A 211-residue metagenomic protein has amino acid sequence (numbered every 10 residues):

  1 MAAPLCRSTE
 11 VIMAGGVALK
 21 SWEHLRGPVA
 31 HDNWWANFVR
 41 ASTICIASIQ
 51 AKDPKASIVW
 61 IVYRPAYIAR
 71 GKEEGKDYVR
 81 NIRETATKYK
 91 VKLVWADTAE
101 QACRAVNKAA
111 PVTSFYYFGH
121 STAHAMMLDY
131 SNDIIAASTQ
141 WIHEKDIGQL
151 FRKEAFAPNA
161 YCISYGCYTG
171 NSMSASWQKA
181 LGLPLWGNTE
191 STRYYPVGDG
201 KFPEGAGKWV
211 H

Functional and structural regions predicted by a protein language model:
M1-L5, F115, S164, V210-H211: Non-Sec secretion/translocation targeting segments of pathogen effectors
A2-A102: A domain-level signal for caspase-like cysteine endopeptidase catalytic cores and their zymogen-processing architecture
S42-A51, R104-N107, I142-F156: Short, basic/hydrophobic alpha-helical segments
E73-E74, D129, D199-G200: Short aromatic-enriched loop/helix-cap "lid" or pocket-rim segments at secondary-structure transitions that line
V112-V197: Catalytic cores of nucleophile-dependent amide-cleaving enzymes
N188-T189, W209-H211: Structured partner-binding subdomains within large eukaryotic complex subunits
Y194-P203, H211: Short, charged, surface-exposed secondary-structure boundary motifs
